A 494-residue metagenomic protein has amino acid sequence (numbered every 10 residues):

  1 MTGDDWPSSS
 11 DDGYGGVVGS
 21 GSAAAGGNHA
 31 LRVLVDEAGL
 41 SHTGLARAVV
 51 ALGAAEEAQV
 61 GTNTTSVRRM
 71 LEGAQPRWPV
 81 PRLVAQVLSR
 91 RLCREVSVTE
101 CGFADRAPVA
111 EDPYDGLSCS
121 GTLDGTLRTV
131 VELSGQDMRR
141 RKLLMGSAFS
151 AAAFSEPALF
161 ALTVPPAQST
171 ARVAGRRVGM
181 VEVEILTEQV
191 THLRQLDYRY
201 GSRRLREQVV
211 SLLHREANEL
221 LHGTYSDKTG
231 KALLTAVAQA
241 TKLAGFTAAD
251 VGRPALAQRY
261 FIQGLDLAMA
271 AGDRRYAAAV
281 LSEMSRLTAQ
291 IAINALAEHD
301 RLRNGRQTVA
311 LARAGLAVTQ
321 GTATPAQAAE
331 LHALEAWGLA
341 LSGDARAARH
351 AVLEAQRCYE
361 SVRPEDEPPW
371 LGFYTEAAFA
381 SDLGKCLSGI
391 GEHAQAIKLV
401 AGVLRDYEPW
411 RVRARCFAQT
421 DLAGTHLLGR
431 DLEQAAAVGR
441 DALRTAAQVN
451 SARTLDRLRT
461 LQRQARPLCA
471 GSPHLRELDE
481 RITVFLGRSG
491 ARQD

Functional and structural regions predicted by a protein language model:
T2-A48, E56-P166, L478-G487: Short amphipathic recognition helices of helix-turn-helix/homeodomain-type DNA-binding modules
V18-S20, T170, A174-D494: Conserved binding/catalytic microenvironments
V50-A54, S89, H222, E360: A general structural signal for alpha-helical elements within enzymatic catalytic domains
A51-V60, R363-L371: Short, flexible, glycine-rich and Lys/Arg-enriched loop motifs at helix boundaries that contact anionic partners
G53, L71-A74, D197-Y200: Short amphipathic alpha-helical interaction patches enriched in hydrophobic/aromatic residues with interspersed Lys/Arg
A55-A58, E72-Q75, W410, R430 (+1 more regions): Short acidic, glycine/proline-enriched loop segments that cap or flank alpha-helices
